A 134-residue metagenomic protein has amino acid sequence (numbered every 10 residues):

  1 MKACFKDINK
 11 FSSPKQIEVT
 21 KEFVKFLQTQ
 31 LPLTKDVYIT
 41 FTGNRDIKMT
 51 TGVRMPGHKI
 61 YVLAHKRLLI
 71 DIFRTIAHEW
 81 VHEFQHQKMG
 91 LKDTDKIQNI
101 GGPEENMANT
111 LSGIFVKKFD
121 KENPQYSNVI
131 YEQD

Functional and structural regions predicted by a protein language model:
M1-K10: Acidic/histidine-rich, surface-exposed loop or edge segments in extracytoplasmic proteins
A3, L27, V37-F41, I60-V62 (+2 more regions): Hydrophobic beta-strand residues in large extracellular and virion-surface proteins
S13-K35: Zn2+-dependent metallopeptidase catalytic core
L33-D71, E83-Q87: Active-site scaffold of zinc-dependent metalloenzymes
D36-Y38, E122-V129: Surface-exposed patches in mature extracellular/periplasmic domains of secreted proteins
I70-R74, H86-K117, P124, N128: Post-HEXXH active-site segment of zinc metalloproteases
H78, H82: Histidine-centered divalent metal-coordination motifs
Y131-D134: Short acidic DE-rich linear segments
